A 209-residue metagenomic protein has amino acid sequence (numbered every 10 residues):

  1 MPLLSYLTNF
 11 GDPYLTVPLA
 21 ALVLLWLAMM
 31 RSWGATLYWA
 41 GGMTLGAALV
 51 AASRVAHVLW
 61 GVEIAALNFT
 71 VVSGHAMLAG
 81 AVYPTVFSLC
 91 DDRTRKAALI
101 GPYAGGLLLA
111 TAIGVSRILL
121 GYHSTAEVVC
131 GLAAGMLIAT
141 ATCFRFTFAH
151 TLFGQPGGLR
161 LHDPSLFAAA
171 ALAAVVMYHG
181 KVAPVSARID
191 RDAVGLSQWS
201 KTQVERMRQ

Functional and structural regions predicted by a protein language model:
M1-V71, M77-L108, A112: Hydrophobic alpha-helical bundle signature of multipass membrane enzymes
G42, G46, V175-Y178, V182: Alpha-helical transmembrane segments
S53-V71, T111-T140, V185-V194: Interfacial helix-loop-helix junctions of multi-pass membrane proteins
H57-G61, C90-T94, L119, H123-S124 (+1 more regions): Membrane-interfacial segments
K96-A104, V128, G154-L166: Internal alpha-helical transmembrane segments of multi-pass membrane proteins
A133-P164: Cytosolic-side transmembrane helix boundary signature
G158-G180: Internal/C-terminal transmembrane anchor helices
V182-Q209: Membrane-interface segments at or immediately adjacent to transmembrane helices that form the boundary between
